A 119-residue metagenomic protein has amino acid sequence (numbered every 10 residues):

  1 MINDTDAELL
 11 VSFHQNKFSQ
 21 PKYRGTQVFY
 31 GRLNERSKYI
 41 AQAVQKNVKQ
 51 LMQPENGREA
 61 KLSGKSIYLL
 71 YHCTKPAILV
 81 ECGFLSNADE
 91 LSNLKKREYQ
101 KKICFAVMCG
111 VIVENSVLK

Functional and structural regions predicted by a protein language model:
M1-K119: Active-site-proximal helix/loop segments of hydrolytic enzymes
